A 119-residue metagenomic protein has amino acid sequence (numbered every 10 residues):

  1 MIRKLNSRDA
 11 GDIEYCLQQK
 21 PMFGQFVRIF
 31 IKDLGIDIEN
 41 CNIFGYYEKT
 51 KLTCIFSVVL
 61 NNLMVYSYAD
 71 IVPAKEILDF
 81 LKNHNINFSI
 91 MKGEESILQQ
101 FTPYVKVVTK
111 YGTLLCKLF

Functional and structural regions predicted by a protein language model:
M1, N40, I86-S89: Short active-site oxyanion
M1-I13, E94: A short beta-loop-alpha structural element at the N-terminal edge of CoA-dependent acyl/N-acetyltransferase catalytic
L5, G35-I36, L81-N83: Structural motif
S7, R28, A74-K75: Structural motif corresponding to alpha-helix initiation and N-cap regions
Y15-Q19: Short Lys/Arg-enriched alpha/beta "domain-start" segment
M22-N40: Active-site rim helix/loop that mediates acceptor-substrate recognition in acyltransferases
L34-V59: Conserved beta-hairpin
V59-F119: Acyl-donor-binding surface of acyltransferase catalytic domains
